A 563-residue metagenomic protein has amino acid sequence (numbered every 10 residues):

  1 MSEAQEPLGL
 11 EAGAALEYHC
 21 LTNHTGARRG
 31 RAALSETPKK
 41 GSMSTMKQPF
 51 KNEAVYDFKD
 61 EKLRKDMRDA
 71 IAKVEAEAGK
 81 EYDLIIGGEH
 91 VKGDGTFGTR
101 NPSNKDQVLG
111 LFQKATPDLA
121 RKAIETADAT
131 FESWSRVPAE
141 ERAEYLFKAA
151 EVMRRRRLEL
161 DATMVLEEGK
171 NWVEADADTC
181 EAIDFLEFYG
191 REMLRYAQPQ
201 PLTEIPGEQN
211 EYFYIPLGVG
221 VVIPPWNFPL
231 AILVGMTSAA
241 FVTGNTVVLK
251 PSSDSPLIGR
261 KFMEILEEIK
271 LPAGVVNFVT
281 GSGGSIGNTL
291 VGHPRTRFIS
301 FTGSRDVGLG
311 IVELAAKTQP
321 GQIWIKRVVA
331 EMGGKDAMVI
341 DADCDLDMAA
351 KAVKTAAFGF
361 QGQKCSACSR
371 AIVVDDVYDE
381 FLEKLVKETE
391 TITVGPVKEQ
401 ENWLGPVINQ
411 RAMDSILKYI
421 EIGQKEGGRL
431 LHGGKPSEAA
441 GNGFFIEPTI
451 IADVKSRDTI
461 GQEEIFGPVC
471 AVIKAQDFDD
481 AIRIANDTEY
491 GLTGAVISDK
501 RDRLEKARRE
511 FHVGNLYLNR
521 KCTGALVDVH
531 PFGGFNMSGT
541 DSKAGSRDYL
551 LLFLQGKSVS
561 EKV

Functional and structural regions predicted by a protein language model:
S2, A12-A15, N23, R28-T37: Short, low-complexity intrinsically disordered segments enriched in A/P/G/S/L with frequent Arg, especially at protein
H19, I265, K270, G292 (+5 more regions): ALDH superfamily catalytic-core signature
H19-C20, P38-S44, N104-G110, A129 (+12 more regions): Conserved C-terminal structural/oligomerization subdomain of aldehyde/semialdehyde dehydrogenase
R29, L34-L109, K435: Hydrophobic face of amphipathic alpha-helices that form TPR/SEL1-like repeat modules and related alpha-solenoid
E75-L111, T116-K122, T126, E151 (+4 more regions): Non-catalytic terminal/interface segments that mediate subunit docking, oligomerization, and allosteric communication
R100, N104-A197: Glycine-rich loop-to-alpha-helix module at the N-terminal edge of alpha/beta enzyme cores
D106, R142, M164, L186 (+9 more regions): Residue-level signal for inorganic ion chemistry
V165, M193-M348, A475, D541: Rossmann-like NAD(P) dinucleotide-binding subdomain of oxidoreductase/dehydrogenase enzymes
